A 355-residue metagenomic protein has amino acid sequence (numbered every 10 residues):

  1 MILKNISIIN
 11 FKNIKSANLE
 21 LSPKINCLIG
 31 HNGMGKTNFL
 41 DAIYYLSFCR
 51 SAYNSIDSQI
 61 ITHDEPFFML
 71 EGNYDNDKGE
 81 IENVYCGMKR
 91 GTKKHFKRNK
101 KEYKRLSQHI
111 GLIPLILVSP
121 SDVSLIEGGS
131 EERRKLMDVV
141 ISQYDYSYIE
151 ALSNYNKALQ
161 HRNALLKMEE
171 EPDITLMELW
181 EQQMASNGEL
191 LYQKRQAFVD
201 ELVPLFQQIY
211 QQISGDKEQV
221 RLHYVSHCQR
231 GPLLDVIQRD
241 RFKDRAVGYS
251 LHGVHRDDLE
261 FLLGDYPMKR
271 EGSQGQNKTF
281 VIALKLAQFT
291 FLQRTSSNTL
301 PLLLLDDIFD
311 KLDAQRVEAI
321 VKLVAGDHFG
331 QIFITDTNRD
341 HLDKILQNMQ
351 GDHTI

Functional and structural regions predicted by a protein language model:
M1-H31, D64, P172-S186, L190-L302 (+4 more regions): Conserved NTPase motor "head" modules and their coupling/switch loops across ABC/AAA+ ATPases, GTPases, and GHKL ATPases
K36: Conserved lysine of the Walker
Y44-D57, A287-T295: Post-Walker A helix-loop "phosphate-sensing" segment adjacent to the P-loop in P-loop NTPases
F48-I126, S130-E132, I141-Y144, Y148 (+4 more regions): Nucleotide-state sensing region of NTPase/ATPase domains
G72, Q331-N338: Structural recognition of the conserved hydrophobic beta-strand(s) that form the central parallel beta-sheet of P-loop
S124-L125, E131-E178, Q182: Long, charged N-terminal accessory/stalk domains
D306-I308: Walker B catalytic acidic pair
